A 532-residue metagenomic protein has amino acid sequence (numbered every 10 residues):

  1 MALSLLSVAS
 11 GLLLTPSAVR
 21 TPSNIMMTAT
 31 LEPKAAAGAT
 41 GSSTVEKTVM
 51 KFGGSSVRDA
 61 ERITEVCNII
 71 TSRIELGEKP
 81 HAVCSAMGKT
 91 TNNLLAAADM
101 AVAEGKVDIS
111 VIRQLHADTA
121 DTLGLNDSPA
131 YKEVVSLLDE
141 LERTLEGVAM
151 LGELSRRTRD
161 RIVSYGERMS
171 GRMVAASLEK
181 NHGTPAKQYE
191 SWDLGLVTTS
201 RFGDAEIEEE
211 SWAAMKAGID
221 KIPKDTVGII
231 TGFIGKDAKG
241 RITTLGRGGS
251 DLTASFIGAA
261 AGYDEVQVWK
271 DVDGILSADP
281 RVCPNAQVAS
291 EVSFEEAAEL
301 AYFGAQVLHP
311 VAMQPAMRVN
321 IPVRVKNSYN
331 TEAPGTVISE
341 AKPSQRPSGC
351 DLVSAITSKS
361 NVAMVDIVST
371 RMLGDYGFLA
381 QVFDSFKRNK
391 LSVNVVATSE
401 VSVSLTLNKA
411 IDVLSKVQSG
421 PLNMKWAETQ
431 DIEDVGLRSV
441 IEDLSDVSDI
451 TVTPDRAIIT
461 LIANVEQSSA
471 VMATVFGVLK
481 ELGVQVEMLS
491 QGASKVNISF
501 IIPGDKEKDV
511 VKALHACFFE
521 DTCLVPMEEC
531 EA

Functional and structural regions predicted by a protein language model:
M1-V19: N-terminal chloroplast transit peptides
I25-M313, I501-P503, T522, M527-A532: Nucleotide/pyrophosphate-binding catalytic subdomain
E46-T48, K79-A82, A117, P185-K187 (+15 more regions): Structural motif
L76, N181-H182, V319, N389 (+1 more regions): Conserved dinucleotide-binding and phosphotransfer motif residues
M87-G88, V272-G274, V319, V323 (+5 more regions): Glycine-rich beta-alpha junction loops
P334-A532: A conserved regulatory-domain signal marking ACT and ACT-like small-molecule sensing domains and adjacent regulatory
